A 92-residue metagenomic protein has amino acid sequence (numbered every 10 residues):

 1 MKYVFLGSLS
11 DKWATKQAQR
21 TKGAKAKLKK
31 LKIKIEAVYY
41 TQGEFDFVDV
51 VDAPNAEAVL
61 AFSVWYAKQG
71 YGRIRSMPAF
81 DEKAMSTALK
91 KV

Functional and structural regions predicted by a protein language model:
M1-V92: A compositional/biophysical signature of low hydrophobicity enriched in polar/charged and small residues
